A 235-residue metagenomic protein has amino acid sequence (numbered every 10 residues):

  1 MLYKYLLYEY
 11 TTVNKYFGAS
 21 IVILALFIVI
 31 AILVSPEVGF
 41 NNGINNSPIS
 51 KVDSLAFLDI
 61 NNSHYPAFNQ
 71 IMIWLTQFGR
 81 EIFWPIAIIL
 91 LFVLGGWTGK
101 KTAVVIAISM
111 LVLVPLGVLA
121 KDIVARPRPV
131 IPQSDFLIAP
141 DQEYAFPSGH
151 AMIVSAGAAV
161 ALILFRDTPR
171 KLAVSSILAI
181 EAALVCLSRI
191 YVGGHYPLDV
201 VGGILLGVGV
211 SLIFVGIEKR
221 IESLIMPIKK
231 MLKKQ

Functional and structural regions predicted by a protein language model:
L2-F83, V118-A139, E143: N-terminal transmembrane-helix/juxtamembrane module of multi-pass inner/ER membrane proteins
Y3, Y8-Y10, I88, S134-Q235: Membrane-embedded catalytic cores of phosphoryl/pyrophosphoryl-handling enzymes
G18-A19, K101-S109, A173-I177, L198 (+1 more regions): Alpha-helical transmembrane segments of integral membrane proteins
I28-I32, L111-L116, I180-G193: Aromatic-anchored segments of alpha-helical transmembrane domains
V34-S35, G95-G96, V124-A125, R166 (+1 more regions): Short helix-capping/hinge motifs at transmembrane helix termini and TM-loop junctions
A67-F68, W97-T102, T168-V174: Membrane-helix interface segments
A87-L116: Interfacial segments of alpha-helical transmembrane regions
V114-V118, D122, V208-V215: Transmembrane alpha-helical segments of multi-pass membrane transport proteins and ion-pumping complexes
